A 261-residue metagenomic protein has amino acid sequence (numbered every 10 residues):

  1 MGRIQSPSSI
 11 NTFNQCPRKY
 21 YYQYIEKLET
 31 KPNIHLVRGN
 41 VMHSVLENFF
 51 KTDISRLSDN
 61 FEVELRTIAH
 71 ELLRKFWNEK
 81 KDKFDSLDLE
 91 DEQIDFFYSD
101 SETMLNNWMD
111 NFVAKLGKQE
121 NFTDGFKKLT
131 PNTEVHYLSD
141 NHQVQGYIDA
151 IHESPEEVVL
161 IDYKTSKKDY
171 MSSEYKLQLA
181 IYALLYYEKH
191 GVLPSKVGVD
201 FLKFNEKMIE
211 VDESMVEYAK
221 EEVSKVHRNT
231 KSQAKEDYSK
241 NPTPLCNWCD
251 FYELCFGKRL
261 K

Functional and structural regions predicted by a protein language model:
M1-E64, I68-A69: Charged, glycine-rich intrinsically disordered N-terminal tails and low-complexity linkers that flank
I4, Y186-K261: Metal-dependent nuclease catalytic regions and adjoining charged, substrate-binding loops involved in nucleic-acid end
P17-E29, K81-D88, E157-Y163, K225-Q233: Short amphipathic alpha-helical segments and their helix-coil junctions
T30-P32, K168-S172, M208-I209: A generic structural signal for short coil/turn motifs at secondary-structure boundaries
I34, R38, F97, S101 (+2 more regions): Hydrophobic (often cysteine-bearing) scaffold residues that line and stabilize catalytic clefts of nucleotide/cofactor
V41-S44, L177-L185: Short amphipathic alpha-helical face segments that pack within enzyme cores and frequently flank/anchor catalytic
V45-T133: A non-catalytic, helix-rich entry segment at domain boundaries
G125-I181, H227: Non-catalytic protein-protein interaction segments used by genome-maintenance enzymes to assemble and couple activities
